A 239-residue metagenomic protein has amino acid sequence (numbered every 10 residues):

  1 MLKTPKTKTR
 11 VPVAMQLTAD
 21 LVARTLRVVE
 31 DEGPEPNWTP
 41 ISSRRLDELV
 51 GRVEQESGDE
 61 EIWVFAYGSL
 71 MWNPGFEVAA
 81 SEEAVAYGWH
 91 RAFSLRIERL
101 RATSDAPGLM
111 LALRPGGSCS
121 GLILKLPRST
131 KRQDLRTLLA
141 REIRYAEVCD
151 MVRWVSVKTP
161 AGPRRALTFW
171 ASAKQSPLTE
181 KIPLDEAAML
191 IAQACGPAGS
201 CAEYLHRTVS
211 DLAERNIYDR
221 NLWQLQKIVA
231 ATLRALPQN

Functional and structural regions predicted by a protein language model:
L2-N239: A glycine-rich, hydrophobic/aromatic-adjacent loop/helix-cap motif
